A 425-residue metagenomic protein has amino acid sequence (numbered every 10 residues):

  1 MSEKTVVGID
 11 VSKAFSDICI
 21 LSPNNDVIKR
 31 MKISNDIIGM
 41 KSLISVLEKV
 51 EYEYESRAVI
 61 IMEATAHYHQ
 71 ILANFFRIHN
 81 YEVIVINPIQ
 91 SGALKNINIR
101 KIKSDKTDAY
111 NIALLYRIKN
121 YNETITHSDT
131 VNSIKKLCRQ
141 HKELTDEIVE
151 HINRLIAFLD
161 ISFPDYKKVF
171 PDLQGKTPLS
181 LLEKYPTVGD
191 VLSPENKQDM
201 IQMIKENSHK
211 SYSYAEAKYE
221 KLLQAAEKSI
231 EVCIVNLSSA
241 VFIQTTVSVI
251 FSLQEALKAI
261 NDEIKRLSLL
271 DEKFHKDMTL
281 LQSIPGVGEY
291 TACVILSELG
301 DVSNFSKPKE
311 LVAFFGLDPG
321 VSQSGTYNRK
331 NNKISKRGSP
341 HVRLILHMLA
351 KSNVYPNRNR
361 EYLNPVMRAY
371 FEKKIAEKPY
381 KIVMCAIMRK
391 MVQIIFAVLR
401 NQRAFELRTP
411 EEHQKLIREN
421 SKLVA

Functional and structural regions predicted by a protein language model:
M1-A425: A detector of single, family-specific signature residues that are central to catalytic or substrate-handling motifs
